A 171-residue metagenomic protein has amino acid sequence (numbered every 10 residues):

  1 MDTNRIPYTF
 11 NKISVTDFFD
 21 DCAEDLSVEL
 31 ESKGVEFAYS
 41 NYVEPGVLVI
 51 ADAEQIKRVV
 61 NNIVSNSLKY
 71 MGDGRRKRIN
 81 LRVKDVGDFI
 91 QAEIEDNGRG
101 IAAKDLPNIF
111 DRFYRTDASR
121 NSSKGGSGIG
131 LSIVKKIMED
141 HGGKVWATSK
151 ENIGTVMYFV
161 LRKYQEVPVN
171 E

Functional and structural regions predicted by a protein language model:
T3-Y8, G46-A51: Conserved micro-motifs of the catalytic ATP-binding
I6, E29-Y39: Short conserved segments within the C-terminal catalytic ATPase subdomain
T9-S27, V83: A conserved beta-strand-to-alpha-helix junction within the catalytic ATP-binding
R76-D88: Short beta-strand/loop element within the Bergerat-fold HATPase_c
D96: Acidic ATP/Mg2+-coordinating residue in the GHKL
I101-R115: Short conserved segment of the HATPase_c
G142-G143: Conserved glycine-rich
